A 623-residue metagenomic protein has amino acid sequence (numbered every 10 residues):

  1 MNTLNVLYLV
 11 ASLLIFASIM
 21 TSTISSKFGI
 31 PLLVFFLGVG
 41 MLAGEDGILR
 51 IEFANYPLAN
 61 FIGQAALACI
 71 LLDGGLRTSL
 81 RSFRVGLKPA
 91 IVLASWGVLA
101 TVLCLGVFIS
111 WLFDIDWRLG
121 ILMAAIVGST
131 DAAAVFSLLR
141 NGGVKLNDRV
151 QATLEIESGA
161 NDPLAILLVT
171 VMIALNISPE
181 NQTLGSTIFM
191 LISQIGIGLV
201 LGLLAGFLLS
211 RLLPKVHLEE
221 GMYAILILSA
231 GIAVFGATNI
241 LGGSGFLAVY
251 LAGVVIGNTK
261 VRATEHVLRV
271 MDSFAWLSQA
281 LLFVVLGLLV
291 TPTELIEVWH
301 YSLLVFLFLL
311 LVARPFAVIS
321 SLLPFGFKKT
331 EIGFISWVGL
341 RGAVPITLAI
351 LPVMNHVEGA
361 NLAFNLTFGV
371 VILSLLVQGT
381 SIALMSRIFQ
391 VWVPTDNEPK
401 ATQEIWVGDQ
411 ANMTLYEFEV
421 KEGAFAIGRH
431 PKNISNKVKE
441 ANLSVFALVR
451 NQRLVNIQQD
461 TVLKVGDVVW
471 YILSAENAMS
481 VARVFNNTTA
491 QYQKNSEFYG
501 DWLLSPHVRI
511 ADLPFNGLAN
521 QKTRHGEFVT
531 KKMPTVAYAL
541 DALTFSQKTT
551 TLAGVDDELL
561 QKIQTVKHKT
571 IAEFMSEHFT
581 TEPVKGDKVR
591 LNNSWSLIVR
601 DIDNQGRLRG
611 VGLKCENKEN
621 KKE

Functional and structural regions predicted by a protein language model:
M1-T395: Transmembrane helical cores of multi-pass secondary ion antiporters/exchangers
D73, V285, Q458, L463-V465 (+1 more regions): Residue-level recognition of short, solvent-exposed, well-ordered loop/turn junctions that link secondary-structure
F83, L295, N436, S474-A475 (+2 more regions): Short, surface-exposed secondary-structure boundary micro-motifs
L366-V407, K464-Y499, L503: Anionic-ligand-binding alpha/beta catalytic cores of soluble enzymes and soluble regulatory domains that recognize
V391-W470, A475, P506: Non-transmembrane accessory domains of multi-pass membrane transporters/channels
V465, E476-E623: Cytosolic regulatory modules rich in charged/polar residues
